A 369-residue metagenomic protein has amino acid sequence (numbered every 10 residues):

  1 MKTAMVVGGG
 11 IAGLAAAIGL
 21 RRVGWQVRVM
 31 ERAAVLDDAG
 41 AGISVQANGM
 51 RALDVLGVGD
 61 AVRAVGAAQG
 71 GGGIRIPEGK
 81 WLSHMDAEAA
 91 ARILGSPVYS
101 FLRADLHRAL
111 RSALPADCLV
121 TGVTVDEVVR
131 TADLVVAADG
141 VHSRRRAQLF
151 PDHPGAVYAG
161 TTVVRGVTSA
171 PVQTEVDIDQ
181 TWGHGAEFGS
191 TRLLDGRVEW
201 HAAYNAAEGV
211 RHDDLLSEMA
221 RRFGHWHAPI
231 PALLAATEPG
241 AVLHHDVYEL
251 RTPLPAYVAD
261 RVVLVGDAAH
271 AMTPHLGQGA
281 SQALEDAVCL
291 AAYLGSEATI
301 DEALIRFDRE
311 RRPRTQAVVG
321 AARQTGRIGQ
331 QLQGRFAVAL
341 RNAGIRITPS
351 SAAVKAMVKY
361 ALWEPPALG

Functional and structural regions predicted by a protein language model:
M1-A12: Beta1/beta-strand and adjacent pyrophosphate-binding region of the FAD-binding site in flavoprotein oxidoreductases
M1-K2, A64, A232, L276-G277 (+1 more regions): C-terminal helical "tail/cap" subdomain of flavin- and related membrane-associated enzymes
K2-A4, R21, Q46-F150, P154-V167 (+3 more regions): Conserved N-terminal helical subregion
A12, V35, H142: Conserved Rossmann-like nucleotide-cofactor binding loop
R21-A41: Glycine-rich FAD pyrophosphate-binding loop
T161-T191: Flavin-dependent oxidoreductases
H184-A186, L194, A202-L276, Q282: FAD/FMN-dependent oxidoreductases across multiple families
